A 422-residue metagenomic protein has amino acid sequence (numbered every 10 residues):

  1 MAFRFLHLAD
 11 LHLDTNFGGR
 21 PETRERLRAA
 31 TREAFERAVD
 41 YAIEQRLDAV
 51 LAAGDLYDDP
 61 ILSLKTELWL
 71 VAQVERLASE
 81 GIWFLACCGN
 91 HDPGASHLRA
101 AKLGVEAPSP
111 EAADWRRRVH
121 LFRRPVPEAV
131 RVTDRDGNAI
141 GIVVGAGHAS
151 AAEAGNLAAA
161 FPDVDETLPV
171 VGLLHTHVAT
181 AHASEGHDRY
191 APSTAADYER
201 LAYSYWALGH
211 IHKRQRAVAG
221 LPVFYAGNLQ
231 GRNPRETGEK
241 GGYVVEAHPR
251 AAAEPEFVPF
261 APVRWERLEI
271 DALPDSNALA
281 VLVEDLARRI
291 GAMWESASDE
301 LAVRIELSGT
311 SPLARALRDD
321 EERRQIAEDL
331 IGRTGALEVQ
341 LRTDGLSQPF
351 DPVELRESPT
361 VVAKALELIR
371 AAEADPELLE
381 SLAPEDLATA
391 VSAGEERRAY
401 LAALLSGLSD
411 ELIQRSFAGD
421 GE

Functional and structural regions predicted by a protein language model:
M1-L68, A72, S406, G421: N-terminal active-site segment of His-dependent metallophosphoesterases
M1-R4, A34-E44, R131-T133, A158-D165 (+1 more regions): Short amphipathic alpha-helices and their capping/turn segments at secondary-structure boundaries
A2, E128-D136, A226-G291, R304-E306: Binuclear metal-dependent phosphoesterase catalytic core
A2, R46, A139, A202 (+2 more regions): Short loop/turn motifs at secondary-structure junctions
L13-D14, L56-D59, H177-T180, T310-P312: A short, flexible beta-alpha/helix-coil linker loop
A49, P60-E254: His/Asp/Glu-rich metal-coordinating catalytic cores of metallo-dependent phosphodiesterases/hydrolases acting on
E256-E422: Accessory, non-catalytic peripheral segments of nucleic-acid enzymes
